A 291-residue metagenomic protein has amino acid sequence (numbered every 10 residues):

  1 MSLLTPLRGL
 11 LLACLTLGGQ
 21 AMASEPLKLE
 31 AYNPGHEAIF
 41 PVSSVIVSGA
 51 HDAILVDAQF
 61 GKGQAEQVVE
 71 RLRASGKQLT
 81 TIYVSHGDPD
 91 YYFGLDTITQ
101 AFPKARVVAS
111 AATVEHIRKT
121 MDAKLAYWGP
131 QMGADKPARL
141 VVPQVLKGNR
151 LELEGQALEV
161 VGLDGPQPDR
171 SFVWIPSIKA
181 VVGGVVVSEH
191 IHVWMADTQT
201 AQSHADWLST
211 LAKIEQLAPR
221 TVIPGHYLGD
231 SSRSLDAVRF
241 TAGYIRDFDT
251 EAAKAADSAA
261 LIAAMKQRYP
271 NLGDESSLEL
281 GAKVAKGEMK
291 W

Functional and structural regions predicted by a protein language model:
M1-L11: Bacterial N-terminal signal peptides that target proteins for export
T16-Q20: N-terminal signal peptide c-region/cleavage motif recognized by signal peptidases
E25-A74, F172-V185: Conserved beta-strand hairpin/beta-sheet module of binuclear metal-dependent hydrolase folds, prominently
P34-H36, A58-K62, Y83-D88, A111-T113 (+5 more regions): A mature extracytoplasmic/lumenal domain signature
F60-G61, V161-G165, D169-R239, G243-D247: Metallo-beta-lactamase
G63-V108: Active-site metal-binding motif and surrounding structural segment of the metallo-beta-lactamase
E115-D169, P176-S177, L211, E215: Metallo-beta-lactamase
Q216-T221, L228-W291: Accessory terminal helices/loops
